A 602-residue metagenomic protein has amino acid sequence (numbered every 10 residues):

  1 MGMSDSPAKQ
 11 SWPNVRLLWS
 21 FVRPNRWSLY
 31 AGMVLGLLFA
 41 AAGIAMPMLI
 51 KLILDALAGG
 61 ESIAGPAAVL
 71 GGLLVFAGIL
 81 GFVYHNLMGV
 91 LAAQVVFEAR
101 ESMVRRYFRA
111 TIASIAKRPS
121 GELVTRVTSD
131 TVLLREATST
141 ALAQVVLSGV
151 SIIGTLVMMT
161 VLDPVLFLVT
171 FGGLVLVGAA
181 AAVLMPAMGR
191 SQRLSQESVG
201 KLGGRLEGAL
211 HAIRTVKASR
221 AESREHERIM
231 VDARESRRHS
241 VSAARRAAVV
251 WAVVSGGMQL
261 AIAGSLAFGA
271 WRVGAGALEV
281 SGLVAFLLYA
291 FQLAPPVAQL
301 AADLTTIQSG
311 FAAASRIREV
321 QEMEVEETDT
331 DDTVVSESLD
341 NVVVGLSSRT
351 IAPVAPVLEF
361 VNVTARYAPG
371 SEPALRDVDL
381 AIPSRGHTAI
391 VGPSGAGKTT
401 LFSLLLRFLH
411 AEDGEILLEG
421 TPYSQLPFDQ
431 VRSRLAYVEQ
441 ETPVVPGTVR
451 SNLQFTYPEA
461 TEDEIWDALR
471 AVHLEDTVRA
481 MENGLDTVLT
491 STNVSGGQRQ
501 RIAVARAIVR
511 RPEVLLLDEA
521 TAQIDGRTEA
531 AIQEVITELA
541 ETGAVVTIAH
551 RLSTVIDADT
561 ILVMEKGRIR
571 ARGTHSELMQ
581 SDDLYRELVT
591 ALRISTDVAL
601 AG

Functional and structural regions predicted by a protein language model:
M1-I44, A58-L70, Y84, M88 (+7 more regions): Membrane-integrated ABC transporters
P24, S28-L38, L52, P66-V69 (+4 more regions): Transmembrane helices of ABC transporter permease
L70-G81, L174-A182, A247-A261, V280-A302: Hydrophobic alpha-helical segments in the permease module
E101, A110, A116-T125, L194-S242 (+1 more regions): Loop segments that connect adjacent transmembrane helices in multi-pass transporters
E101, S336, A355, E415-L417 (+8 more regions): ABC ATPase nucleotide-binding domain helical subdomain, centered on the C-loop/LSGGQ "ABC signature"
A221, R245, L293-E322: Cytosolic ends of transmembrane helices, especially the final helix of ABC transmembrane type-1 domains
T400, S433-Y437, E441, V449-Q454 (+2 more regions): ABC-family ATPase nucleotide-binding domain "signature/switch" substructure
L406: Helix-to-loop junction immediately C-terminal to a conserved catalytic motif
